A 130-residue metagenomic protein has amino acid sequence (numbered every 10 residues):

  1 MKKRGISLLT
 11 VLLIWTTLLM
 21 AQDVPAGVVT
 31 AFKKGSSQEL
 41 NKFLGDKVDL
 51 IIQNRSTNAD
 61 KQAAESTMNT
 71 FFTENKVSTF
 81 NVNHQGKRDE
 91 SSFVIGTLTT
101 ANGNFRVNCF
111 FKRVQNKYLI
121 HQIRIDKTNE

Functional and structural regions predicted by a protein language model:
M1-V24: Bacterial Sec-dependent N-terminal signal peptides
A21-S36: Short, aromatic-enriched amphipathic alpha-helices that serve as compact interaction elements
E39-L40: Solenoid-repeat scaffolds in large eukaryotic assemblies
L44-K47, N54-S56, H84-G86, T97-T100 (+2 more regions): A mature extracytoplasmic/lumenal domain signature
L44-T79: Short solvent-exposed beta->alpha transition segments
S66-G103: Surface-exposed, charged secondary-structure patches
N104-E130: Short beta-strand edge/turn micro-motifs at domain boundaries
